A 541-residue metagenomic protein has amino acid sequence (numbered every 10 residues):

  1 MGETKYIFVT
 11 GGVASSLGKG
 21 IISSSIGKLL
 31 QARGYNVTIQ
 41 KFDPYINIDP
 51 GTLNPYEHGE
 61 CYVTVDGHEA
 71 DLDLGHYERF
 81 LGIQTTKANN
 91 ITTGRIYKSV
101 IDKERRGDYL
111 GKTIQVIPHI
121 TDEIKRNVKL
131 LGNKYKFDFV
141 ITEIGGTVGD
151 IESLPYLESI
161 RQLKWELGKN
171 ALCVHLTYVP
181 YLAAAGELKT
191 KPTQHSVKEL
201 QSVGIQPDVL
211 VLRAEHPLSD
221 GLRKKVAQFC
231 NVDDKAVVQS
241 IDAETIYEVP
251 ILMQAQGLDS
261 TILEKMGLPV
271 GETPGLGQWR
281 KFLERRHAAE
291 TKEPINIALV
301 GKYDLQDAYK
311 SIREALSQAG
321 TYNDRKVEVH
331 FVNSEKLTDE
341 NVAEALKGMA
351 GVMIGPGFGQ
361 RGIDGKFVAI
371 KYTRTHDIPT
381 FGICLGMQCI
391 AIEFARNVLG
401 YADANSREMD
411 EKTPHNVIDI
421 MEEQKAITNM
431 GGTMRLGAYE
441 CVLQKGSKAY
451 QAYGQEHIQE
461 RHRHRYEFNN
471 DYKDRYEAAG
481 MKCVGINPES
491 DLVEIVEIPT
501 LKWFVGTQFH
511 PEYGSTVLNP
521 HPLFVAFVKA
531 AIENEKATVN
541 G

Functional and structural regions predicted by a protein language model:
M1-R325, E335-G351, F358-G359, G365-Y372 (+3 more regions): Flexible phosphate-sensing "switch/lid" loops adjacent to ATP/NTP-binding sites across phosphate-transfer
L17-G20, S24-K28, A32, A345-E440 (+2 more regions): Cysteine-nucleophile active-site neighborhood
D73-I83, K302, I392-E494, A530-I532 (+1 more regions): Pocket-forming structural segment of enzyme catalytic cores
A236-D242, H330, I486-E489: Beta-strand->loop->alpha-helix junctions that form or flank phosphate-binding loops in nucleotide-handling enzymes
R465, F509-T516: Glycine-rich phosphate/pyrophosphate-binding beta-alpha loops
V496-L501: Active-site beta-strand termini and strand-to-loop segments that position acidic
Q508, H521-P522: C-terminal intrinsically disordered, low-complexity extensions immediately downstream of enzyme catalytic cores
